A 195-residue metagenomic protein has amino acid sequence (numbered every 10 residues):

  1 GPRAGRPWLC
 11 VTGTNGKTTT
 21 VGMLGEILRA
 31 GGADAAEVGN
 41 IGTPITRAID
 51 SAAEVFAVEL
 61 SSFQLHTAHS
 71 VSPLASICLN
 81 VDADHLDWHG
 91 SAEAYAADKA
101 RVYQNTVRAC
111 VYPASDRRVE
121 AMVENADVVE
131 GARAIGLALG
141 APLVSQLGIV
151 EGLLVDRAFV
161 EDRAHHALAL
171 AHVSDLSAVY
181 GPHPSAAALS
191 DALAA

Functional and structural regions predicted by a protein language model:
G1-R133, Q146-F159: Phosphate-binding loop of NTP-binding sites
H89-E93, G131-A195: Adenine nucleotide phosphate-binding catalytic loops in nucleotide-utilizing enzymes
